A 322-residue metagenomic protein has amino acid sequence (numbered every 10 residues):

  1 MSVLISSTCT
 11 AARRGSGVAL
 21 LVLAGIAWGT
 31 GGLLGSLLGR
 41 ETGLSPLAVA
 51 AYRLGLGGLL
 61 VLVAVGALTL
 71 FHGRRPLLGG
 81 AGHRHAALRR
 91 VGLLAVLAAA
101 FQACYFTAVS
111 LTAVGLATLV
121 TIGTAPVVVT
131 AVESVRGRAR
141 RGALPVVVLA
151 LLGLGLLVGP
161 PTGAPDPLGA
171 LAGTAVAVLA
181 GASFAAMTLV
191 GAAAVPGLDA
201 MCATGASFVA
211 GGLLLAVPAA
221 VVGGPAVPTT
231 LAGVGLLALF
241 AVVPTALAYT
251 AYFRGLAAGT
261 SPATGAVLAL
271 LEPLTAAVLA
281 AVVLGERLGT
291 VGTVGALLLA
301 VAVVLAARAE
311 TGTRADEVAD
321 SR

Functional and structural regions predicted by a protein language model:
M1-Y52, G57, V96, A100-C104 (+4 more regions): Glycine-/small-residue-enriched transmembrane alpha-helix faces in small-molecule transporters and effluxers
V3-I5, L54, G233-G235, L270-R322: C-terminal-most transmembrane helix of multi-pass membrane proteins
G15-L20, A48-A67, L144-G153, A172-L179 (+2 more regions): Hydrophobic alpha-helical transmembrane segments of multi-pass integral membrane proteins, especially transporters
G25, A117-T124, V190-G212, T245-V282: Helix-helix packing/entry segments at the starts of transmembrane helices
L38, V49, A108, S134-G137 (+5 more regions): Hydrophobic/aromatic residues within transmembrane alpha-helices of multi-pass small-molecule transporters
A48-L56, F106-R141, A180, P262-A281: Specific alpha-helical transmembrane segments that line the substrate/conduction pathway and gating interfaces
V61, A139-P161, L279, V291-E310: Hydrophobic transmembrane alpha-helices of multi-pass small-molecule transport proteins
L68-L116, T130, L152, L156 (+1 more regions): Specific transmembrane alpha-helical segments of multi-pass solute transporters/efflux pumps, especially DMT/EamA
